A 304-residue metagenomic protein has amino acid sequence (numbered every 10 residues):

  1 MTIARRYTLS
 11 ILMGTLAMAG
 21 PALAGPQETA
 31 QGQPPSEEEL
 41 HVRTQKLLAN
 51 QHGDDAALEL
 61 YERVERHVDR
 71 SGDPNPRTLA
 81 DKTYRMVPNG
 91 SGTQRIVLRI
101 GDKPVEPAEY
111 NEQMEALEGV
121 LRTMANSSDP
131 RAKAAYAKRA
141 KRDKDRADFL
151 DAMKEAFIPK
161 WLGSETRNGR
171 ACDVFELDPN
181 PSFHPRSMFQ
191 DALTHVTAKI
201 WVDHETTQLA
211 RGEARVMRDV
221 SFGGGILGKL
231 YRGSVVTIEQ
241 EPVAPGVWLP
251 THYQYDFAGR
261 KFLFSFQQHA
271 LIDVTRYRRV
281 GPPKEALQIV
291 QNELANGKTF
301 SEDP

Functional and structural regions predicted by a protein language model:
M1-L12: Bacterial N-terminal signal peptides that target proteins for export
R6, A19-A24: Short stretches within intrinsically disordered, low-complexity N-terminal or propeptide regions
S10-G20: Bacterial N-terminal signal peptides
G25-V196, E205-A210, R215-S234, P242-A244 (+1 more regions): Structured extracytoplasmic
V235-E239, P250-H252: Beta-strand elements of repeat-based all-beta scaffolds
